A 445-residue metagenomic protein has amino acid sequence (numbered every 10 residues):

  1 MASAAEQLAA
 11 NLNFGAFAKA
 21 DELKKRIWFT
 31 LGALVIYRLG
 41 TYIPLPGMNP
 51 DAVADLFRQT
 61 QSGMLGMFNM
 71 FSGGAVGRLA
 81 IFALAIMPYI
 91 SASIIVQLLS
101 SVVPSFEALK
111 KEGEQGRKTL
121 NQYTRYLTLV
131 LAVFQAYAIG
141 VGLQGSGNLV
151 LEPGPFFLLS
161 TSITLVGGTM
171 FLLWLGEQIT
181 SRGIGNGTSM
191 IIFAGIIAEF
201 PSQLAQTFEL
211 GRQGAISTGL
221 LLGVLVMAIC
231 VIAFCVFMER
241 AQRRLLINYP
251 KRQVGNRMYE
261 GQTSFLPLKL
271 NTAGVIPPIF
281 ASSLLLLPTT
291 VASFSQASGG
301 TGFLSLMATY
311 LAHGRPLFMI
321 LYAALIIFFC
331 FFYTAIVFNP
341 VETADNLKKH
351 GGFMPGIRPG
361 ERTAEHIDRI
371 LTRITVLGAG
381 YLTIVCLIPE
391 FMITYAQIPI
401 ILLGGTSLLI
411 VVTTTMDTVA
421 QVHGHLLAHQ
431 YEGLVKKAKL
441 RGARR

Functional and structural regions predicted by a protein language model:
A2-K110, Q115-R445: N-terminal cationic and glycine-rich segments that engage phosphates or anionic surfaces
